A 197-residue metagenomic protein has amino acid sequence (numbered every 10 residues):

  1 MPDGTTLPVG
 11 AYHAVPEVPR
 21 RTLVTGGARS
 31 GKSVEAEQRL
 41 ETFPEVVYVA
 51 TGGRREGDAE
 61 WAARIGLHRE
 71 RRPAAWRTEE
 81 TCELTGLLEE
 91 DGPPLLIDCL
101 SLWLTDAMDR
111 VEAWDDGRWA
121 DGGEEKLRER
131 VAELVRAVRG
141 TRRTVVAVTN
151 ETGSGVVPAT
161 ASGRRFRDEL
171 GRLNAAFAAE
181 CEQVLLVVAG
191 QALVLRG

Functional and structural regions predicted by a protein language model:
P2-V9: N-terminal pre-Walker A segment at the start of P-loop NTPase domains
H13-P19: Phosphate-binding P-loop
R21-E90: Conserved P-loop
A36, H68, L96, N150 (+1 more regions): Residue-level signal for inorganic ion chemistry
V46, L95, Q183-L186: Short, well-ordered beta-strand core segments
G53-R54, L102, G153-G155: A short, flexible beta-alpha/helix-coil linker loop
R71-V111, D115, A120-R130, R139: Portal/gating segments that form or line small-molecule/metal binding sites
A107-G197: Replace "adjacent to P-loop NTPase cores in ATP/GTP-dependent enzymes" with "adjacent to NTP-binding cores
